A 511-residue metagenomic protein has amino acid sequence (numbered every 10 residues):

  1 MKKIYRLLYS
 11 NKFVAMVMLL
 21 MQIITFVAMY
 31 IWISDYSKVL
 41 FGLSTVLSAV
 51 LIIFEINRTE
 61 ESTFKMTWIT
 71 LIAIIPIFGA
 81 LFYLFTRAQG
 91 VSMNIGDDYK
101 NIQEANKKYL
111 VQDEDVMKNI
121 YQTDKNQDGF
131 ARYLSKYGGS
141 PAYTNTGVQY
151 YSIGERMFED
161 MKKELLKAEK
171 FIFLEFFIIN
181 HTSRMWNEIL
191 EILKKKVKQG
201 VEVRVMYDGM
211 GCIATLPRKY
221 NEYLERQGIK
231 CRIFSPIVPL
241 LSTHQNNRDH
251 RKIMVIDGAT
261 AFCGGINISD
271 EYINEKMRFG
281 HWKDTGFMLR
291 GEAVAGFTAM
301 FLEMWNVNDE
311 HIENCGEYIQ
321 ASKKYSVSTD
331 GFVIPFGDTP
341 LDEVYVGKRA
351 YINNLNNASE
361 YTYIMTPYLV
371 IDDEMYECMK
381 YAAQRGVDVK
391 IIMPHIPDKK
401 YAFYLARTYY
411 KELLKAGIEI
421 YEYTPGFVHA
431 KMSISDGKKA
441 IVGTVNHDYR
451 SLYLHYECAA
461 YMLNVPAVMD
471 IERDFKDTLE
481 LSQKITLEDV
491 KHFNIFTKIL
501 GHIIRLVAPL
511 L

Functional and structural regions predicted by a protein language model:
M1-R349, N353, N357, Y381 (+7 more regions): N-terminal localization/anchoring segments of enzymes in phospholipid and broader phosphate metabolism
A358, Y368-V389, P394, K399: Helical hairpin unit composed of two closely spaced alpha helices linked by a short loop
M365-T366, M393, Y423, V442-G443: Thr-Gly-centered strand-to-loop micro-motif
E377, F403-R407: Short glycine/threonine-rich loop-to-helix capping motif typified by GTGT followed within a few residues by an Asp-Pro
E419: Surface segments flanking catalytic/ligand-binding clefts of nucleic-acid enzymes
K431: Catalytic-core elements of nucleic-acid end-processing and repair enzymes
